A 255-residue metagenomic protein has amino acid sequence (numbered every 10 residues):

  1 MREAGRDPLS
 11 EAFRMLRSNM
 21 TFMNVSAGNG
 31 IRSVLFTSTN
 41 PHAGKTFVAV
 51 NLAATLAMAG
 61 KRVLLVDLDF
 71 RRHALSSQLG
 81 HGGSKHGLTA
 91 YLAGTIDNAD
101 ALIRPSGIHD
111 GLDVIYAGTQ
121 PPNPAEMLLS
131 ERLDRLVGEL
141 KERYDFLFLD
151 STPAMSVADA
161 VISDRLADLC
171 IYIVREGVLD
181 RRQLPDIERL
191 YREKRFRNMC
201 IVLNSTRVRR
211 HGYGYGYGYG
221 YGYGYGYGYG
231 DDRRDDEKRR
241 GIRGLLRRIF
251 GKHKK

Functional and structural regions predicted by a protein language model:
M1-R62, L68-K85, P122, V178-K255: Short boundary/hinge segments that flank catalytic cores
G5, S84, T95, R104-I108 (+1 more regions): Residue-level signature of the cytosolic catalytic core of signaling kinases
L16, F36, D67-D69, Y91 (+5 more regions): Residue-level signature of catalytic and energy-coupling elements of molecular machines, predominantly ATP/GTP-dependent
I31-L35, L64, L112-V114, F146-F148: Residue-level preference for the first positions of well-ordered beta-strands
A54-T55, G80, A101-G107, A125 (+3 more regions): Replace "in large, NTP-powered and nucleic-acid-processing enzymes" with "in large, NTP-powered factors and other
H81-A101: N-terminal glycine-rich dinucleotide-binding loop that anchors FAD/FMN and/or NAD(P) in oxidoreductases
D97-T119, G138-E142, F146: Switch I (G2) and immediately adjacent beta-strands of P-loop GTPase domains
A117, A125-G218: Conserved catalytic-core segment of NTP-binding enzymes
